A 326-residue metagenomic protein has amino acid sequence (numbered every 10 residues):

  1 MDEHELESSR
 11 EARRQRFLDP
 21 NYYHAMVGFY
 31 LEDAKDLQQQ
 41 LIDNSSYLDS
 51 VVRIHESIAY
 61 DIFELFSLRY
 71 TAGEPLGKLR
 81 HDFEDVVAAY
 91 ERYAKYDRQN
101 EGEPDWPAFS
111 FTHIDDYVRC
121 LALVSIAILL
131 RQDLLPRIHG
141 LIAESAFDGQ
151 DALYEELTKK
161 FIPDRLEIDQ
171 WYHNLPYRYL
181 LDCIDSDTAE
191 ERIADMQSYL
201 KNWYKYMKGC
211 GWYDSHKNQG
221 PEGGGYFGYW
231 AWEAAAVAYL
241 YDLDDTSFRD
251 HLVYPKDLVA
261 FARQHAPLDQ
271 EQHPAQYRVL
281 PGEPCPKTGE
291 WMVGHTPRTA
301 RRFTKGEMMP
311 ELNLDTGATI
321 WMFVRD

Functional and structural regions predicted by a protein language model:
D2-G220, Y226: Eukaryote-skewed repeat-based solenoidal scaffolds used as protein-protein interaction platforms, primarily
L121, A235, G289: Residue-level detector of short, conserved catalytic/binding motifs and their immediate flanks
E191-Y277: Alpha-helical oligomerization segments
P274-K287: Disulfide-bonded cysteine-rich modules in secreted/extracellular proteins, activating on the conserved Cys frameworks
P286-R298: Extracellular/lumenal glycan-associated surfaces
P297-D326: Extended, polar beta-sheet/loop recognition surfaces of beta-rich domains that mediate binding to diverse ligands
